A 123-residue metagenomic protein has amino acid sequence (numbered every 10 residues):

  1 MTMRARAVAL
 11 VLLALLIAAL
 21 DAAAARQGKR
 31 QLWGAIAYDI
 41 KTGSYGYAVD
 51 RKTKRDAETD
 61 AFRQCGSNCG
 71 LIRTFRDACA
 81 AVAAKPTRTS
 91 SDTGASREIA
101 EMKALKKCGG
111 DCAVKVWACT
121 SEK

Functional and structural regions predicted by a protein language model:
T2-A9, L13, L20-K123: Helix-coil modules at protein/domain termini and other flexible surface or pore-lining loops, especially C-terminal
